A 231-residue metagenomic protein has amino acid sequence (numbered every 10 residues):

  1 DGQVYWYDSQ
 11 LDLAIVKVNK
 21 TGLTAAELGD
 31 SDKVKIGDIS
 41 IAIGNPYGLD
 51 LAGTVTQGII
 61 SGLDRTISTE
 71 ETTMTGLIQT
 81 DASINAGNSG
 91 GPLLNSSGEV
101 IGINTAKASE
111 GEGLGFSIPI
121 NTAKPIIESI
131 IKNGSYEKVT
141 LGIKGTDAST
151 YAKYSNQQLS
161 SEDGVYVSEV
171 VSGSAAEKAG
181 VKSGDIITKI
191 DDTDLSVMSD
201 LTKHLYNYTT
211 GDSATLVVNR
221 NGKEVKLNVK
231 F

Functional and structural regions predicted by a protein language model:
D1-Q3, E128-V139, G173, E177-K182 (+2 more regions): PDZ-domain C-terminal substructure recognizer with occasional recognition of PDZ-binding tails
D1-S155, S161-D163, S172, S199-T202 (+1 more regions): Serine-dependent protease modules
G22, T80, D163-A175, D185-D194: Acidic- and glycine-rich mobile interface elements
N88-G90, V165-V167, K182-S183, A214: Short loop/turn microsegments at loop-to-beta-strand junctions
I118, S168, V217: Small/polar loops that bind or transfer phosphate-bearing groups
L159-S160, K182: Short coil/loop linkers at secondary-structure junctions
